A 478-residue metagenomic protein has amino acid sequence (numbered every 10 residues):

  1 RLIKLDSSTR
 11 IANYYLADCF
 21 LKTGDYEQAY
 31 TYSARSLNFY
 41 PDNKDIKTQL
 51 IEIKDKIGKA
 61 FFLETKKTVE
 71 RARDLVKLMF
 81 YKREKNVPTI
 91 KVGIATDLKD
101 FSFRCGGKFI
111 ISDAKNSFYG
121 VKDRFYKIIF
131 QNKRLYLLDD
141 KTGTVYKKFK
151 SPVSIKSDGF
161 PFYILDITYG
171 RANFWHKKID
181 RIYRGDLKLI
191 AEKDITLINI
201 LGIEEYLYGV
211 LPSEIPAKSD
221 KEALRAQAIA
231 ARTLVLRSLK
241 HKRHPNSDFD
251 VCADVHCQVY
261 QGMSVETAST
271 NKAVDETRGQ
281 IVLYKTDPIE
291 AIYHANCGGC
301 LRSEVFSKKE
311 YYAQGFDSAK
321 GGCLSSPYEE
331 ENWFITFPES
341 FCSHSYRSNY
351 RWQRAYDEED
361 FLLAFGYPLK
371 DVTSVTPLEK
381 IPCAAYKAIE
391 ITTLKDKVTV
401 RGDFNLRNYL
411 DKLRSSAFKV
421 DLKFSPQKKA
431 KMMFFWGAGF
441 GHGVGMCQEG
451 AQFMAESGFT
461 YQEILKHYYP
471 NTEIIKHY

Functional and structural regions predicted by a protein language model:
R1-Y478: Conserved, single-site charged/polar hotspot
